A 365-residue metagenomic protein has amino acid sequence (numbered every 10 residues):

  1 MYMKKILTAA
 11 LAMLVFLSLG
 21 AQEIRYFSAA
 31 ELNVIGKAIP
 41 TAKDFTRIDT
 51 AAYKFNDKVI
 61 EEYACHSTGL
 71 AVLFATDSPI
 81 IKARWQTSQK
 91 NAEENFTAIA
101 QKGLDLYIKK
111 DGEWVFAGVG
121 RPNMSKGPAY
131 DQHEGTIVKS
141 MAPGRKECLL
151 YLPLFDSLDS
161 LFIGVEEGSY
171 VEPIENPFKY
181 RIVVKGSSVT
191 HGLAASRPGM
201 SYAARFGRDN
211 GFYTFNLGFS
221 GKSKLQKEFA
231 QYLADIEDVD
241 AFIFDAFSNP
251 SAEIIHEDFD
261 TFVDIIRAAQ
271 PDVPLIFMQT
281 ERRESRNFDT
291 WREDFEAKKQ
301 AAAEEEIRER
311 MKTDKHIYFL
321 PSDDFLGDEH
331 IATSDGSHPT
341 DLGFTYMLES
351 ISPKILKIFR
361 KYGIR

Functional and structural regions predicted by a protein language model:
K4-A12: Sec-dependent signal peptide recognition, specifically the positively charged N-region followed immediately by
A10, S18-R181, I358-R365: N-terminal secretory targeting modules
A75, K139-A142, K146-S220, K227-D238: Serine-esterase "nucleophile elbow" of acetyl-processing enzymes
E93-N95, G192-M200, D294-A297: Glycine- and acidic-residue-enriched helix-capping/strand-helix junction motifs
R181-V184, Y213-L217, D240-D245, P274-M278 (+1 more regions): Structural recognition of the beta-strand scaffold that forms the well-ordered cores of secreted hydrolase catalytic
P198, F206, S223-R267, T280-N287: Oxyanion-hole/transition-state-stabilizing segment in secreted/luminal serine hydrolases and related acyltransferases
R283-P321, Y346, R365: Substrate-gating cap/lid alpha-helix
S334-R365: Histidine-centered active-site loop/cap adjacent to the catalytic His in serine esterases/O-acetyl transfer systems
